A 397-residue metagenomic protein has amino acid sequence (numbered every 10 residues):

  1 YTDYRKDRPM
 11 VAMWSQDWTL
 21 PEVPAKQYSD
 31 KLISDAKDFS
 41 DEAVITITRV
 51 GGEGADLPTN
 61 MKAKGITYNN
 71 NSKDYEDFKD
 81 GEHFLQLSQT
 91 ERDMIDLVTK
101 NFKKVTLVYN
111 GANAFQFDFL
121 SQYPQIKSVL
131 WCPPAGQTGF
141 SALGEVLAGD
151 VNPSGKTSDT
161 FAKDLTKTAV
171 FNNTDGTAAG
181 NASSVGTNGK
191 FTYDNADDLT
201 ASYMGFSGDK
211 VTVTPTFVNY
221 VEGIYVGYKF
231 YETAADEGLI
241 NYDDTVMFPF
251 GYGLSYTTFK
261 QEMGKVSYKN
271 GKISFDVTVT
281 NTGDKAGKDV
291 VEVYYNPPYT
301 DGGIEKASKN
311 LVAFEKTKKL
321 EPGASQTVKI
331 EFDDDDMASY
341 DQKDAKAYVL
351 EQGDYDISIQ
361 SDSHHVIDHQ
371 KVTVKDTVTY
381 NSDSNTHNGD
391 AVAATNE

Functional and structural regions predicted by a protein language model:
Y1-E397: C-terminal non-catalytic regions of proteins with extracellular/luminal or membrane-system context
